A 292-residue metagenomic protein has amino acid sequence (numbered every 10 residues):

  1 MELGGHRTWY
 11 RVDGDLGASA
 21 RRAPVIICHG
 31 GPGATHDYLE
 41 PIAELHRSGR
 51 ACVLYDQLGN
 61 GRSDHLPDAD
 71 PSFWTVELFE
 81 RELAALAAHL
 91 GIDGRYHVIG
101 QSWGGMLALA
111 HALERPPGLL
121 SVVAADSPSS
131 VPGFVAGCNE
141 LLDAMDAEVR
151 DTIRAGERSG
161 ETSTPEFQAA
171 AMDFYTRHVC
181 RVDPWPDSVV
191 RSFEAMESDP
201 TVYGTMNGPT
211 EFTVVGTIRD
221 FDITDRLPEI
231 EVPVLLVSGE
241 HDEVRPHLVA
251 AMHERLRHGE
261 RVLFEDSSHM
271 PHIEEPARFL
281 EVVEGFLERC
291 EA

Functional and structural regions predicted by a protein language model:
L3-R7, A34, T213-F221: Short gly/ser/thr-rich secondary-structure transition/capping motifs
H6-A69: Conserved HGGG/HGGXW glycine-rich cap/lid loop of the alpha/beta-hydrolase fold
D56-G61, P128, S267-S268: Short beta-to-alpha linker loops that shape the active-site pocket of alpha/beta-hydrolase fold enzymes
Q57-W103, E281: Active-site loop/oxyanion-hole signature of alpha/beta-hydrolase fold enzymes
G94-G137: Conserved hydrolase catalytic core segment
L142-V232: Alpha/beta-hydrolase
T217, F221-S267: Conserved loop-alpha-helix segment in the C-terminal half of the alpha/beta-hydrolase fold that carries the catalytic
H258-A292: Catalytic active-site module of serine/aspartate enzymes centered on a nucleophile-bearing elbow/loop
